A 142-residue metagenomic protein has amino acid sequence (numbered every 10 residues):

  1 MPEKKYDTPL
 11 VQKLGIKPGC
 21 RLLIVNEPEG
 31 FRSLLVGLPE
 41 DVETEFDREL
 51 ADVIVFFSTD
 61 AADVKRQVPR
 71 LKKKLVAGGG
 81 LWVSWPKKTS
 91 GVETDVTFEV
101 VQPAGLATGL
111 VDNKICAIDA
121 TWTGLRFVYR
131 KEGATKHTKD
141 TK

Functional and structural regions predicted by a protein language model:
M1-S33: N-terminal, charge-rich interaction modules
D41-A51: Short acidic low-complexity segments
I54-V64: Short, glycine-rich nucleotide/cofactor-binding loops
K65-F98: Mid-chain, well-packed structural core segment of small domains
D95-C116: Conserved Class I S-adenosyl-L-methionine
D119-T123: Short acidic/glycine-enriched loop/turn segments that link adjacent beta-strands
G124-E132: Conserved beta strand-loop-helix elements of the APE1-like EEP
T135-K142: Short, low-complexity, charge-dense intrinsically disordered segments
